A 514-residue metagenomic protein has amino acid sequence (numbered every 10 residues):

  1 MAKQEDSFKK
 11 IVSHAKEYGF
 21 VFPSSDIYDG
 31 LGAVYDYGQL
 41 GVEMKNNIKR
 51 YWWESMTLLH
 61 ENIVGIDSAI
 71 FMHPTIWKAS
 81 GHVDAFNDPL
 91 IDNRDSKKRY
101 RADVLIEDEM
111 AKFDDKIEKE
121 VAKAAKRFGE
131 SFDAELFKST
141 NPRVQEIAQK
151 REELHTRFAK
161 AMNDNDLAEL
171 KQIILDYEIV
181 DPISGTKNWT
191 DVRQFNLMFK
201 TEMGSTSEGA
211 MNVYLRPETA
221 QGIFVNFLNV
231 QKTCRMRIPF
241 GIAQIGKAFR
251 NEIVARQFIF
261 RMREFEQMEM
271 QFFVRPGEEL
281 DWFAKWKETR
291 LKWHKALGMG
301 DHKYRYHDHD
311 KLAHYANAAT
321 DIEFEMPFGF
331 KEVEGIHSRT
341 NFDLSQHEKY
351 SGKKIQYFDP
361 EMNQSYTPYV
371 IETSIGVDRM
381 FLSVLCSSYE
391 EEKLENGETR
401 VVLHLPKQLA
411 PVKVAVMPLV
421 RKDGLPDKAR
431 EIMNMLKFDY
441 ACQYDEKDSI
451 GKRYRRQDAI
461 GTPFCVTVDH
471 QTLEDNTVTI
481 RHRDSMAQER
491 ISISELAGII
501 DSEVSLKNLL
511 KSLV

Functional and structural regions predicted by a protein language model:
M1-V514: NTP/phosphate- and nucleic-acid-binding module
